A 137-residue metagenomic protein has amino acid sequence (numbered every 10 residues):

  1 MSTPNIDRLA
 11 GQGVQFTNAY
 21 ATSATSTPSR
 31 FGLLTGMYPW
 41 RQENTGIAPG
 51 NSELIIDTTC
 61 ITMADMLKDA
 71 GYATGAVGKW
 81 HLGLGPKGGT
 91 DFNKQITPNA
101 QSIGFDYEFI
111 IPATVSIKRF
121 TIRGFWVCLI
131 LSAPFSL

Functional and structural regions predicted by a protein language model:
M1-L137: Formylglycine-dependent sulfatase
